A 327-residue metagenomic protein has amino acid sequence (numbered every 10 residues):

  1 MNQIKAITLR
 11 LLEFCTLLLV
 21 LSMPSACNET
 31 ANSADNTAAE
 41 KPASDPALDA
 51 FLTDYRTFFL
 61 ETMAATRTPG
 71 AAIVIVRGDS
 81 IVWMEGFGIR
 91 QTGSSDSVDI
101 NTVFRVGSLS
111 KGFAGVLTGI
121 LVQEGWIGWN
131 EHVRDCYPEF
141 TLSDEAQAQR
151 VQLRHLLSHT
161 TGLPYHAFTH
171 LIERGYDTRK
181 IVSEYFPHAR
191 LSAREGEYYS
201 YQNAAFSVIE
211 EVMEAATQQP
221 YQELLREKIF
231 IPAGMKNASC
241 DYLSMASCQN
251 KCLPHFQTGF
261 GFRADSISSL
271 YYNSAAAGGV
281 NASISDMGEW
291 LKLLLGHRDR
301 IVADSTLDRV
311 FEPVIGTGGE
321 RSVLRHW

Functional and structural regions predicted by a protein language model:
N2-F14: Bacterial N-terminal signal peptides that target proteins for export
M23-A26: C-terminal motif of bacterial Sec signal peptides marking the signal peptidase cleavage site
N28-A34: Bacterial lipoprotein signal-peptidase II cleavage site
D35-S44: Acidic/histidine-rich, surface-exposed loop or edge segments in extracytoplasmic proteins
D45-F104, W126-G128, T178-R179, S183-R190 (+1 more regions): Short, conserved catalytic-motif segment at the N-terminal edge
F59, I73, D79, K111-A114 (+7 more regions): Residue-level preference for non-acidic, small/hydrophobic
A64-A72, G93-L156, A193-A204, A275-G278: Short active-site loop at a secondary-structure junction that contains or immediately precedes the catalytic residue(s)
F87, Q91, E145-W327: Short, surface-exposed loop or secondary-structure junction motifs that flank catalytic or metal-binding residues
